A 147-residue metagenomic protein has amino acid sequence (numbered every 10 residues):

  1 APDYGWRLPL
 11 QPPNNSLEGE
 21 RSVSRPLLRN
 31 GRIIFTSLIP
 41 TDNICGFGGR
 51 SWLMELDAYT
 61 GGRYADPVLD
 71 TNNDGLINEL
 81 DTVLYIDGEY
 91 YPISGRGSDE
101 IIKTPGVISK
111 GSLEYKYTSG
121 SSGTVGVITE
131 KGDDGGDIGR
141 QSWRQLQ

Functional and structural regions predicted by a protein language model:
A1-Q147: A fold-level detector for beta-propeller and closely related beta-sheet-rich head/sensor domains
